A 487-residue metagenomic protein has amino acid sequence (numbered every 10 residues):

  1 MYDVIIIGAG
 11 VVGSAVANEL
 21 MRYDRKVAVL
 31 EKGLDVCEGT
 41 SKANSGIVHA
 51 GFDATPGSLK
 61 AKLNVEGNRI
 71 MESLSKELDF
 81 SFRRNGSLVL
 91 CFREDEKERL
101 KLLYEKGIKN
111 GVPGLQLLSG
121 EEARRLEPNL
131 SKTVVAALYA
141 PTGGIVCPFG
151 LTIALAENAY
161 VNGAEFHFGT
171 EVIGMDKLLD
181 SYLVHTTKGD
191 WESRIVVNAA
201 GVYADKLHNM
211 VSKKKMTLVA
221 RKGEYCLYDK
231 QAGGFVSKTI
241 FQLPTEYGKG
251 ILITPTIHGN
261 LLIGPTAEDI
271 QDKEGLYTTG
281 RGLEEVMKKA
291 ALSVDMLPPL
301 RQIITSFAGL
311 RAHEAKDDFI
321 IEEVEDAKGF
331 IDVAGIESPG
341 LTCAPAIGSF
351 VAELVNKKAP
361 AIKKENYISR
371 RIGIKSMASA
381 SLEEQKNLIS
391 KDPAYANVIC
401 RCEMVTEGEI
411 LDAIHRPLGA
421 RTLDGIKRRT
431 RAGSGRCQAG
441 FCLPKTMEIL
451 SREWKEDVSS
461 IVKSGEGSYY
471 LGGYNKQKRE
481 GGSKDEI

Functional and structural regions predicted by a protein language model:
Y2-V29: N-terminal Rossmann-like FAD-binding beta1-loop-alpha1 element of flavoenzymes
A15, M175-D180, T186-G264, E268-T279 (+2 more regions): Flavin-dependent oxidoreductases
R22-A43: Glycine-rich FAD pyrophosphate-binding loop
G46-L126, G250-I251: Dinucleotide-binding Rossmann-like beta1-alpha1 core, especially the glycine-rich loop that anchors the ADP
T55, K62-V65, L90-R99, L138-E157 (+3 more regions): Short beta-strand to alpha-helix junction loop
L138-I195: Helical element adjacent to the flavin cofactor pocket in flavoenzyme catalytic cores
G248, I257-H258, E274-V398, V405-L418 (+1 more regions): C-terminal catalytic lobe of FAD-dependent flavoproteins
E274, T406-P417, G440-V458: Iron-sulfur (Fe-S) cluster-binding segments and ferredoxin-like electron-carrier domains, especially [2Fe-2S]
